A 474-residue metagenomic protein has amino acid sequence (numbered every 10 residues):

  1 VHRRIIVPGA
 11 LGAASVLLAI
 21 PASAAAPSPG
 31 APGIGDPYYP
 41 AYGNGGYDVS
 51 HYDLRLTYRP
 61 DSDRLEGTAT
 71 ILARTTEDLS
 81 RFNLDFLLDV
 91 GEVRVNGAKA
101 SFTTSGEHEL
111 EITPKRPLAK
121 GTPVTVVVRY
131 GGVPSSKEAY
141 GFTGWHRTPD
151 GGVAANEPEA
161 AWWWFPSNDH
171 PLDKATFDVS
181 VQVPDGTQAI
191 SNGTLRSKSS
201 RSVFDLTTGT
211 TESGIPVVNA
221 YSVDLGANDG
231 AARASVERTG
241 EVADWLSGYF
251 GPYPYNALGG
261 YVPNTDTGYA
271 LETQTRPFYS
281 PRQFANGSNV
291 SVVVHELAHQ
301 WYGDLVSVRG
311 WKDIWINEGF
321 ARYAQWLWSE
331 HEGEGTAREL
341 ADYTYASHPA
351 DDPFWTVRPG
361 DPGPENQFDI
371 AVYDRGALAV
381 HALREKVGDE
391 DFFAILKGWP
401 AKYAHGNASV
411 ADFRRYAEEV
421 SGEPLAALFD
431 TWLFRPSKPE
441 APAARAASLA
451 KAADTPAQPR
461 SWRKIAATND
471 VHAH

Functional and structural regions predicted by a protein language model:
H2-P8, G12-I20, A24-E66, H146 (+3 more regions): N-terminal, polar/Ser/Thr-rich
G43, V127-S200: Extended, low-hydrophobicity, Ser/Thr/Pro/Gly-biased non-transmembrane segments
E66-D89, F165-D169, T176-P184, A411: Surface-exposed beta-strand/loop patches in extracellular or lumenal glycoproteins
G67, H170-V294: Hydrophobic helix-coil surface modules that form long, contiguous segments used for peptide/substrate interaction
R81, L87-H146: A surface-exposed beta-strand-loop module
R233, T275-A341: Zinc-dependent metallopeptidase catalytic helix centered on the HExxH motif and its immediate flanking segment
T336, D369-A443: Amphipathic alpha-helical substructures
P439, A443-H474: Long, His/Glu/Asp-enriched segments that create or flank divalent metal/ion-associated functional microenvironments
